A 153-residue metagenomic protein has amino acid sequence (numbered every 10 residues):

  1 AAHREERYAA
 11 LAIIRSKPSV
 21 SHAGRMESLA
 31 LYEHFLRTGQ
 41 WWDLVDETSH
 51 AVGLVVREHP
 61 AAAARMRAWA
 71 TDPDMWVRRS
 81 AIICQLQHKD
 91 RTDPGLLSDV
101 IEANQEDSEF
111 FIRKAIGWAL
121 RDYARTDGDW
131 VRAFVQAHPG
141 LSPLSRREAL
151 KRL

Functional and structural regions predicted by a protein language model:
A1-L153: Alpha-helical scaffold domains
